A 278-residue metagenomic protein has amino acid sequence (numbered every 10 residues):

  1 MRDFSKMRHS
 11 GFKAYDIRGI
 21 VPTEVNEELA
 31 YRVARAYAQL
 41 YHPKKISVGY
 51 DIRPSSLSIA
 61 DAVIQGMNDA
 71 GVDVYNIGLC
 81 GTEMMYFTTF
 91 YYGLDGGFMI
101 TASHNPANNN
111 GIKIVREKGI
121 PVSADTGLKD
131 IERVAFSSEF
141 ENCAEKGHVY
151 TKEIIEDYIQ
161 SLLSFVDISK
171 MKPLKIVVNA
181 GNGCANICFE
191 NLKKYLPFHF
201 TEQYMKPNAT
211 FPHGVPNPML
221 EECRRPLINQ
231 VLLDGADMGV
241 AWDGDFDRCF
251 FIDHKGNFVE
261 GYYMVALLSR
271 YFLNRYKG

Functional and structural regions predicted by a protein language model:
M1-Q65, D69-G71, T151-L174: An N-terminal, well-structured beta->alpha segment
M1-R18, P121-F140, M238-D243: Short, compositionally biased "basic patch" segments
I20, A36, L40, G66 (+10 more regions): Change "in soluble alpha/beta enzymes" to "in soluble alpha/beta proteins
P22-L29, D51, S55, I59 (+6 more regions): Catalytic cores of large soluble enzymes that bind and process phosphate-bearing ligands
L29-A36, M84, Y158-S161, C223-P226 (+2 more regions): Well-ordered alpha-helical segments embedded in enzymatic catalytic cores
I46-N110, L192-I252: N-terminal small/polar loop signature for handling phosphorylated ligands or for N-terminal nucleophile
A107-N108, I114-D125, R133, N229-G278: Replace "Mg2+/Mn2+-dependent" with "divalent metal-dependent
N110-D234: Gly/Ser/Thr-enriched, mixed-charge loops and adjacent short helices that form phosphate/oxyanion-binding elements
